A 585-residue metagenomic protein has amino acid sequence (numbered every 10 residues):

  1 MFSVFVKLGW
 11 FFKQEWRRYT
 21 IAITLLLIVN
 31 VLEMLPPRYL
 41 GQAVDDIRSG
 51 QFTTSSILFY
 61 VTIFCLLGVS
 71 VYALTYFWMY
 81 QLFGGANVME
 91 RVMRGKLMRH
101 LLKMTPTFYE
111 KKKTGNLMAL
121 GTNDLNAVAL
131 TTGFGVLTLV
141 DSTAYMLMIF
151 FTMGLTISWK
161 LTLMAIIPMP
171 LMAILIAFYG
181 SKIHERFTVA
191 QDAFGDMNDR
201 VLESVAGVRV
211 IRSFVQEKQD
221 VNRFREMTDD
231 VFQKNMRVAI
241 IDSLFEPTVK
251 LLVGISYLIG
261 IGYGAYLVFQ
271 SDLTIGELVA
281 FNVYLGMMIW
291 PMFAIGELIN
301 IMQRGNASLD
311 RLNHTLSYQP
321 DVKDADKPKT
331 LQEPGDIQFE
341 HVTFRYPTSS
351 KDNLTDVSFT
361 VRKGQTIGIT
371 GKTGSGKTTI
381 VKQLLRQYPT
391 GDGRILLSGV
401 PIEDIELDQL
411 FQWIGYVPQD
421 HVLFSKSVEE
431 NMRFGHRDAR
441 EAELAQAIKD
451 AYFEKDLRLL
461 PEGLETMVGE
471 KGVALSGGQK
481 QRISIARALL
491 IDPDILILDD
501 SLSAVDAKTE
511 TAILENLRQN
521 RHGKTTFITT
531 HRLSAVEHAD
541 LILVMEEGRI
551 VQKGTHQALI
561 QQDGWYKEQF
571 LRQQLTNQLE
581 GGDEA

Functional and structural regions predicted by a protein language model:
Q14, R18-V29, F64-L67, F134-V189 (+1 more regions): Transmembrane helices of ABC transporter permease
Y19-L74, Q81, T156-K160, S271 (+1 more regions): Transmembrane helix-loop-helix hairpins at lipid-water interfaces of multipass membrane proteins, especially the type-1
Q51-T53, T152-P168, R237, I241-D310 (+1 more regions): Helix-loop-helix
L67-A86, L137-A144, M164-A190, D242-F245 (+2 more regions): Alpha-helical transmembrane segments of multi-pass membrane proteins
L82-F83, L102-M146: Juxtamembrane loop-to-helix connectors within ABC transporter transmembrane domains
V88-T107, T114-T122, T188-F232, I289-P291 (+2 more regions): Short cytosolic helices in intracellular loops of multi-pass membrane proteins
P106-T107, L125-T132, V136-V140, K182-D199 (+6 more regions): An intracellular "coupling" helix at the cytosolic face of ABC transporter transmembrane type-1 domains
L331-A585: ABC-type nucleotide-binding domain
